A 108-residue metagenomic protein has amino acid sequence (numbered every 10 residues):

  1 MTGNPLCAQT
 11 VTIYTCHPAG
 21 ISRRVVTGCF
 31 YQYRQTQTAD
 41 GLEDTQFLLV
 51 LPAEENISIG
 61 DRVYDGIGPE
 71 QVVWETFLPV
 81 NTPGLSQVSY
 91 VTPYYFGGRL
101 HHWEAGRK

Functional and structural regions predicted by a protein language model:
M1-V50, V80-P83, Y90-K108: N-terminal disorder-to-order initiation segments that are Gly/Lys/Arg-biased and fold into the first beta/loop/alpha
E54-S89: Short, acidic/charged, Gly/Pro-enriched secondary-structure junctions
